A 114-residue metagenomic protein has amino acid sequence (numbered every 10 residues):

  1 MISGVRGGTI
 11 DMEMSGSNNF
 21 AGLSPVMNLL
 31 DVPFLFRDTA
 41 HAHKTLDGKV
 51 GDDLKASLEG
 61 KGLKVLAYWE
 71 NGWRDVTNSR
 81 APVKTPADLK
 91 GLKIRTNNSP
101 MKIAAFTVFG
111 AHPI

Functional and structural regions predicted by a protein language model:
S3-D11, G16-I114: Contiguous mixed-secondary-structure segments that line small-molecule binding/active-site clefts of soluble domains
